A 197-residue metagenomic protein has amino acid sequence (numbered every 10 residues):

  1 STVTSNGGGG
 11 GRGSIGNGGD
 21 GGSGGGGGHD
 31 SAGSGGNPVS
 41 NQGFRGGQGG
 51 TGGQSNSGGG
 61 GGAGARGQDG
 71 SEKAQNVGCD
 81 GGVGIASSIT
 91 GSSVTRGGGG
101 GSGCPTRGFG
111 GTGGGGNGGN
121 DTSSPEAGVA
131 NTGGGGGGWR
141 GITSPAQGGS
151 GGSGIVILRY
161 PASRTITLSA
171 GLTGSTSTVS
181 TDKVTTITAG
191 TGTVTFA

Functional and structural regions predicted by a protein language model:
S1-A197: Low-complexity, glycine/proline-biased repetitive segments and flexible coils/loops
